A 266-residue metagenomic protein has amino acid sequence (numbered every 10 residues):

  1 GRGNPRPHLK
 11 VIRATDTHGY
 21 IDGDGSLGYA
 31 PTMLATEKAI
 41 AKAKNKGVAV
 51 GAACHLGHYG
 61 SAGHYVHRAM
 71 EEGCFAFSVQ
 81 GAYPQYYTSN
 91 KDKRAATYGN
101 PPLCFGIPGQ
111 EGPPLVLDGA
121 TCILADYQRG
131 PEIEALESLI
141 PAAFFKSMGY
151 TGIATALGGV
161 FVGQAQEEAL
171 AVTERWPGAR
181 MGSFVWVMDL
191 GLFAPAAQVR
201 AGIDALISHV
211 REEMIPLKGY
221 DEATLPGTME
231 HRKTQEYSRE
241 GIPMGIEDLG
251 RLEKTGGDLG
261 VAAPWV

Functional and structural regions predicted by a protein language model:
G1-I40: Active-site cofactor/substrate anionic-group-binding motifs, chiefly glycine- and Lys/Arg-rich phosphate-binding loops
V11-A14, A43-N45, M70, A95-G99 (+2 more regions): Solvent-exposed alpha-helices and their adjacent loops that cap or buttress functional pockets in soluble metabolic
I21-G23, V50-C54, A76-Q80, I107 (+1 more regions): General beta-strand structural signal in soluble alpha/beta enzymes
G28-A53, C74: Alpha/propeptide regions of enzymes that mature by internal proteolysis
P84-L136: Phosphate/diphosphate-binding glycine-rich loops and adjacent basic-rich segments that engage nucleotide
V116-A165: Active-site/ligand-binding-proximal alpha/beta "capping" segment
A171-V266: Catalytic-core signal marking the mid-to-C-terminal active-site face
